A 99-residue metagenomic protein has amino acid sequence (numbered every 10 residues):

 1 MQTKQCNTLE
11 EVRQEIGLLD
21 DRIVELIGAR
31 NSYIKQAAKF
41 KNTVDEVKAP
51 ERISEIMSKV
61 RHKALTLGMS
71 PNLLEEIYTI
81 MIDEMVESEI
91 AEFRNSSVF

Functional and structural regions predicted by a protein language model:
M1-F99: Domain-level signature for soluble enzymes in the chorismate/prephenate branch of the shikimate pathway
